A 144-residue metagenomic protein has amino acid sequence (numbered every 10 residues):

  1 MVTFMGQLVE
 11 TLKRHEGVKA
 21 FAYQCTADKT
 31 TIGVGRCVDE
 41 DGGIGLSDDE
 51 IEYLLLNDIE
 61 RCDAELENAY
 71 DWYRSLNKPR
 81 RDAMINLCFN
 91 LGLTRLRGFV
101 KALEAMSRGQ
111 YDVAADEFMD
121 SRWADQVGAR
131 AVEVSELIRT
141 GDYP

Functional and structural regions predicted by a protein language model:
M1-F21, A27, R36-D41, L46-E67 (+1 more regions): Long, amphipathic alpha-helical surface segments
T26-K29, R81: A structure-centric signal for secondary-structure junctions around beta-strands
T31-G33: Short hydrophobic-aromatic micro-motifs
R61-C88, G92-L96: Active-site nucleophile-His-acid catalytic modules used for acyl/amide transfer and hydrolysis across diverse enzymes
